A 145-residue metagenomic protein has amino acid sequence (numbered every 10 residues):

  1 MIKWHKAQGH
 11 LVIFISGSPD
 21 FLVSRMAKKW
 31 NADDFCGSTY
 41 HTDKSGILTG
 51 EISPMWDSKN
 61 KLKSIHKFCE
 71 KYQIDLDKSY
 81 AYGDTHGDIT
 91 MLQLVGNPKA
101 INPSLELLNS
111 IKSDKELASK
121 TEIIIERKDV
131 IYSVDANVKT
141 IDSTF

Functional and structural regions predicted by a protein language model:
M1-F145: C-terminal cap/substrate-recognition subdomain and adjoining C-terminal extension of metal-dependent phosphatase-like
